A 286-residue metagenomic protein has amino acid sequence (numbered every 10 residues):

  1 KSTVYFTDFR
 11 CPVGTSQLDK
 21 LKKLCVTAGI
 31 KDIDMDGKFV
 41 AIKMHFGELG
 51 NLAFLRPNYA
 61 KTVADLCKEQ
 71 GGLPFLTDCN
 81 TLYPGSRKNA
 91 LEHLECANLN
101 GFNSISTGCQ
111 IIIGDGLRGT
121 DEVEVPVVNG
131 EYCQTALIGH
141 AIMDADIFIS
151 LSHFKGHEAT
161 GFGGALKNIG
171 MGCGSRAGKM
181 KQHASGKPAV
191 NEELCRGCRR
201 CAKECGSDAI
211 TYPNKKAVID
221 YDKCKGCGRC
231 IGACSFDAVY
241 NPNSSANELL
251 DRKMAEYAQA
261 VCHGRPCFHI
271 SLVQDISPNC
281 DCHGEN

Functional and structural regions predicted by a protein language model:
K1-Y59, E69-D78, Y83-N286: Extended, low-polarity segments enriched in aliphatic/aromatic residues
A64-D65: Terminal amphipathic helices with adjacent charged low-complexity linkers/tails
